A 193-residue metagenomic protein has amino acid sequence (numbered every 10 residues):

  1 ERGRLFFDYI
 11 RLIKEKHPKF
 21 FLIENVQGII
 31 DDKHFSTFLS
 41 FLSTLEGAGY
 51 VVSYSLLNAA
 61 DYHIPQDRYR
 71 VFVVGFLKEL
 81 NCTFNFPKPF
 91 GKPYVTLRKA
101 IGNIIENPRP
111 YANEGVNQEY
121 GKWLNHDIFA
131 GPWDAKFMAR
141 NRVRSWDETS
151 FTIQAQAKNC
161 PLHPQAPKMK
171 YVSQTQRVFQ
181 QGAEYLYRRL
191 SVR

Functional and structural regions predicted by a protein language model:
E1-F7, R109, V192: Short intrinsically disordered, low-complexity coil segments enriched in acidic
R2-D67, V71-F76: Conserved Class I SAM-dependent methyltransferase catalytic core
T44-G47, R70-R193: S-adenosyl-L-methionine-dependent DNA methyltransferase catalytic core
